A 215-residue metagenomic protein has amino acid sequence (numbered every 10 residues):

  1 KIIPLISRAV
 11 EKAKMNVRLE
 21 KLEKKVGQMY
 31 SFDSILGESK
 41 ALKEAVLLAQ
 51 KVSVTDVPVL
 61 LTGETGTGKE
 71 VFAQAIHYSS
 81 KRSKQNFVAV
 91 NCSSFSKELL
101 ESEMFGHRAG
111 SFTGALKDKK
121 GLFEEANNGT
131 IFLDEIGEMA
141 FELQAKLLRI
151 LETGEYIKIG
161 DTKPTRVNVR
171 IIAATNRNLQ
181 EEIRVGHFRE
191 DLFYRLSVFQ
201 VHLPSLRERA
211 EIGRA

Functional and structural regions predicted by a protein language model:
K1-E64: Flexible nucleotide-interacting loop at or near the entrance of a catalytic core
P4-S7, A13-K14, K40-A41, V54 (+3 more regions): Nucleotide-binding/hydrolysis machinery
A9, E125, I150, A173 (+1 more regions): Conserved catalytic core of Hanks-type protein kinase domains
S34, L48-T113, E124-A140, S205-A210: Conserved post-Walker A coupling segment in P-loop NTPases
F72, L99-E103, R108-S111, L116-L122 (+9 more regions): Helical "lid/switch" subdomain of P-loop NTPase nucleotide-binding domains
F132-L133, V169-T175: Structural recognition of the conserved hydrophobic beta-strand(s) that form the central parallel beta-sheet of P-loop
L147: Conserved catalytic-loop aspartate of Hanks-type protein kinases
